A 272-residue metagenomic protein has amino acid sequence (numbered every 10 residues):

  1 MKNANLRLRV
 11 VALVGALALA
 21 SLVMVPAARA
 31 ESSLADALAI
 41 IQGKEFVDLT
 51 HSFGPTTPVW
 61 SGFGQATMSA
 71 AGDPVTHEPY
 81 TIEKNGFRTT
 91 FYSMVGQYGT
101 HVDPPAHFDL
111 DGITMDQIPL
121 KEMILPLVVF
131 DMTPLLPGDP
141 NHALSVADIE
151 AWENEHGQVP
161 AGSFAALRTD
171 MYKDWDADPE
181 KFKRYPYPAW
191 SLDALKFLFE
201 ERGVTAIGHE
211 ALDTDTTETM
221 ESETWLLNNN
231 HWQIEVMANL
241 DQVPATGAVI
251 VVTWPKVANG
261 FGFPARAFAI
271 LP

Functional and structural regions predicted by a protein language model:
K2-N3, L19, P26: Short intrinsically disordered, low-complexity coil segments enriched in acidic
K2-V14: Bacterial N-terminal signal peptides that target proteins for export
A4-L6, L22, R202: Short linear motifs in intrinsically disordered/low-complexity regions
V11-V23: Bacterial N-terminal signal peptides
A27-P272: Active-/binding-site microenvironments in catalytic and ligand-binding cores
